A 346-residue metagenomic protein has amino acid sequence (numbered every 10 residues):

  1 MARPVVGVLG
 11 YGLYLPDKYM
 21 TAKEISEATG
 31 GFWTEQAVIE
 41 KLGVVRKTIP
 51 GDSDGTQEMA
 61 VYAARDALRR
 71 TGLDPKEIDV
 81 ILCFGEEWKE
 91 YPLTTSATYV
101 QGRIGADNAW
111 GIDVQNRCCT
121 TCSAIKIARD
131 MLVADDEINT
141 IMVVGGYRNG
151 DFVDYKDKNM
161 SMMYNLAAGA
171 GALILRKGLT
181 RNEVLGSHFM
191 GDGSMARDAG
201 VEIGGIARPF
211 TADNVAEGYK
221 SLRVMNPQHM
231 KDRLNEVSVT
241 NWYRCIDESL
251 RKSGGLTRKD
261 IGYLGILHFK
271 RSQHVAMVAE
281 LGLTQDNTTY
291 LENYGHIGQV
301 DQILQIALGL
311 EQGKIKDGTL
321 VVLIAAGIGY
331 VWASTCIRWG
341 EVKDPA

Functional and structural regions predicted by a protein language model:
M1-V45, D198: N-terminal amphipathic/basic leader segments beginning at the initiator methionine
L9, Q115, I141-Y147, A167 (+3 more regions): Short beta-strand segments
G10, A170-I174, S334-C336: Short beta-strand scaffold segments in enzyme catalytic cores
G31-E40, Y91-G105, V143-G150, A216-E217 (+1 more regions): Acidic-glycine-rich active-site phosphate/pyrophosphate-binding loop
V44-R46, V80-L82, G102-Q115, F152-D157 (+1 more regions): Glycine/charged-rich beta-loop-alpha catalytic/anionic-binding loops adjacent to active sites
Q57, V61, E87-K89, L93 (+8 more regions): Claisen-condensing/thiolase-fold acyl-transfer catalytic domains that form or cleave C-C bonds in fatty acid
V61, R65-L68, N159-L291, K343-A346: Hydrophobic pocket-lining "lid/loop/helix" segments that shape and contact the acyl-thioester
V133, I138-G169: Flexible, glycine-rich active-site loops centered on histidine and acidic residues that chelate a metal or position
